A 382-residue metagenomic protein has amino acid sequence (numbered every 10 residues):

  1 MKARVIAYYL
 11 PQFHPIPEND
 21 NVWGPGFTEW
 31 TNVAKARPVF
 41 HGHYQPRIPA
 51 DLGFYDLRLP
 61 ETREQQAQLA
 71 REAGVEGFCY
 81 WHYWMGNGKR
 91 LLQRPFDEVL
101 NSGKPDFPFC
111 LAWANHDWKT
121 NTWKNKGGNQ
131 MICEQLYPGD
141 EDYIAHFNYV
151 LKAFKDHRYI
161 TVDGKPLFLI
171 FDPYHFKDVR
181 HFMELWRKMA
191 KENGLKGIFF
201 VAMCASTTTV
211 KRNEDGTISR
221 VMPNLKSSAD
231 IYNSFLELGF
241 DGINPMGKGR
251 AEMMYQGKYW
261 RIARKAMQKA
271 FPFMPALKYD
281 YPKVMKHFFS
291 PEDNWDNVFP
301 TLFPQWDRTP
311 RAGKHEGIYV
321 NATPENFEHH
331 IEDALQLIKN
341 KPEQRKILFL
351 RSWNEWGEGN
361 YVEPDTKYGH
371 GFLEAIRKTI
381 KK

Functional and structural regions predicted by a protein language model:
M1-K382: Glycan-processing catalytic domains of CAZymes
